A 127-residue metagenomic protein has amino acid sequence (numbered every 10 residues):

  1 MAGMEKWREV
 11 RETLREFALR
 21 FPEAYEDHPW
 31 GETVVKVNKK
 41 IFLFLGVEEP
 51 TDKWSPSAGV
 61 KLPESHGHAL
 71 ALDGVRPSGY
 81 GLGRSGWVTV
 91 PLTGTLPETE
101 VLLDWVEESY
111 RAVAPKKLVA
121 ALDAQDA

Functional and structural regions predicted by a protein language model:
M1-A127: Charge-dense, helix-prone N-terminal extensions
